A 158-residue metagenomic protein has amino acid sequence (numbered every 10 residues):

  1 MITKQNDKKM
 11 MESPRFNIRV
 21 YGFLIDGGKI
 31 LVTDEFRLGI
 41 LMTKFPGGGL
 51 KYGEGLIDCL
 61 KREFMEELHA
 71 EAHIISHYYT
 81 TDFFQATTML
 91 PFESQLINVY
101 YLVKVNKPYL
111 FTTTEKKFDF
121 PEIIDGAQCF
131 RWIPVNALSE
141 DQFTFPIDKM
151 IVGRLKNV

Functional and structural regions predicted by a protein language model:
M1-F23, G27: Acidic, metal-coordinating catalytic segment for phosphate/diphosphate chemistry, firing primarily on the Nudix
Q5-E12, T87-P91, K117-F120: Short, P/G- and charge-enriched loop/turn segments at secondary-structure junctions
E12-F16, M42, P91-I97, E122-A127: A generic structural micro-feature
L24, L102-K104, R131-P134: Short, well-ordered beta-strand micro-motif
K29-E66, A70: Conserved Nudix-box catalytic region and its N-terminal flanking loop in Nudix hydrolases and closely related
I40-T43, L110-V158: Nudix hydrolase/Nudix homology domain
E71-T80: A short coil-to-beta-strand element that immediately follows conserved catalytic motifs
Q85-E115: Active-site-adjacent beta-strand/loop module that shapes the phosphate/pyrophosphate-binding cleft
